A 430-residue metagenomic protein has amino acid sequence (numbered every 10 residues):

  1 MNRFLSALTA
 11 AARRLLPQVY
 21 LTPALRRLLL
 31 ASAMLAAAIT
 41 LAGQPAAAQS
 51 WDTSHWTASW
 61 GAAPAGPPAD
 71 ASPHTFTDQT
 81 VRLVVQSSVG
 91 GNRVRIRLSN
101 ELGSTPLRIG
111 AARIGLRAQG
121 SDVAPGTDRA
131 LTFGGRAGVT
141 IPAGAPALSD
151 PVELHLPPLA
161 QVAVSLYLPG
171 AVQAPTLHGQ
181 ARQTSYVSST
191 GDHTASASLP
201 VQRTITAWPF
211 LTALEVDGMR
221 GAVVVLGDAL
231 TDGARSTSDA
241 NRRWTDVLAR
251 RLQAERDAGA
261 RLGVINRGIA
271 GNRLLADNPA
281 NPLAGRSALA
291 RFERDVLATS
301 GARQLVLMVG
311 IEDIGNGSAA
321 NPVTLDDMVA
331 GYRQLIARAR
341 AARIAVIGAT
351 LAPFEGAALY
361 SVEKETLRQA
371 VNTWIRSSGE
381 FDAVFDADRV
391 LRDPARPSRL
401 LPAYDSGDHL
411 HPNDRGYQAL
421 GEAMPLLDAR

Functional and structural regions predicted by a protein language model:
R3-S32: Bacterial N-terminal signal peptides that target proteins for export
A31-T40: Bacterial N-terminal signal peptides
G43-L226, D232-A240, D257-G259, A429: N-terminal secretory targeting modules
W60, L83, P106, G115 (+4 more regions): Conserved SGNH/GDSL esterase-like catalytic core that processes O-acyl groups on lipids and polysaccharides
S99, Y167, L226-A229, R267-A270 (+3 more regions): Active-site-proximal beta-strand/loop segments in catalytic clefts of secreted hydrolases
R273, A280-N281, G285, G315 (+1 more regions): Catalytic His-Asp segment of secreted/periplasmic serine-dependent ester chemistry enzymes
Y332-R340: Surface-exposed amphipathic alpha-helices with a cationic face
